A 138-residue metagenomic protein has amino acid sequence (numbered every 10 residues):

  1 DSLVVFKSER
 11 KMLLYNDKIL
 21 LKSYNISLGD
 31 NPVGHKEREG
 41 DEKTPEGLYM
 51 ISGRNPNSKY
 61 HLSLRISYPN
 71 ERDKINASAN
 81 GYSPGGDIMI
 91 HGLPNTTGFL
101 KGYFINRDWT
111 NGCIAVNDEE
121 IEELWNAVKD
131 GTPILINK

Functional and structural regions predicted by a protein language model:
D1, L28-S52, E71-N76, F99 (+1 more regions): N-terminal post-signal-peptidase region of extra-cytosolic proteins
D1-G34, K138: Intrinsically disordered, low-complexity, Pro/Ser/Thr/Asn/Gly/Ala-rich spacer/linker segments adjacent to signal
F6-S8, P45, Y60: Short, basic and Ser/Thr-rich N-terminal targeting/leader segments
N16-K18, K36, D41, Y82 (+1 more regions): Short, functionally important structural connectors and interaction interfaces within domains
S23-N25, L48, D87, P133: Well-ordered beta-strand positions in beta-sheet-rich domains
G53-K138: Exported/periplasmic cell-wall-interacting domains
